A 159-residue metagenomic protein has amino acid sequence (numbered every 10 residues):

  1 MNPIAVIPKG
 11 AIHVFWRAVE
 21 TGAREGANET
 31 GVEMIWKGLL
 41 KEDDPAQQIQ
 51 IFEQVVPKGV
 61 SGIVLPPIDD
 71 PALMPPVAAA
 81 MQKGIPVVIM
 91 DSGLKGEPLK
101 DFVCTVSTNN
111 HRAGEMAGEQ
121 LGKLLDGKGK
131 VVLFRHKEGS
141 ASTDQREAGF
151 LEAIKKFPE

Functional and structural regions predicted by a protein language model:
M1-E159: A residue-level marker of the well-folded mature domains of exported/periplasmic proteins
